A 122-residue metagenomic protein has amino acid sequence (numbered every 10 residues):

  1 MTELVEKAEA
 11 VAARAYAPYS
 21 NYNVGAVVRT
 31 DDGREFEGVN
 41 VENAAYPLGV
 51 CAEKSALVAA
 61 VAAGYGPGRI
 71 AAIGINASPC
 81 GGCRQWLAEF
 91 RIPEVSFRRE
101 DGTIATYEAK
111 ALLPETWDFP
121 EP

Functional and structural regions predicted by a protein language model:
M1-A17, G66-P122: C-terminal binding/interaction regions
N21-T30: Short beta-strand scaffold segments in enzyme catalytic cores
N23, F36, P47, P79: Short glycine/serine/threonine-biased micro-segments
R29-D31, N40-V41: Histidine- and/or cysteine-centered catalytic micro-motif in compact active-site loops
R34-E35, I104: Hydrophobic "anchor" residues
V39-S55: Compact, glycine-rich, soluble single-domain proteins
V50-R69: Short, charged low-complexity linear segments at domain edges
